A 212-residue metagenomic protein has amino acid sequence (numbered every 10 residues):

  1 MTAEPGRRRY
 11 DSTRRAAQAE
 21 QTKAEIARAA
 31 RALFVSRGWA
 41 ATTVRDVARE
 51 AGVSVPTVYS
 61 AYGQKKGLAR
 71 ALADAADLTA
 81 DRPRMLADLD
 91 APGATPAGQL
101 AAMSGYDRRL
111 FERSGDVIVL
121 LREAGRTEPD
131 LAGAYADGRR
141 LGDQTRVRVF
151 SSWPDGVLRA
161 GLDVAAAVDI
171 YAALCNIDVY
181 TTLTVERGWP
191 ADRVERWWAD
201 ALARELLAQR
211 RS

Functional and structural regions predicted by a protein language model:
M1-Q21, R210-S212: N-terminal intrinsically disordered/low-complexity leader segments
E25, A29, L33-G67, A71: Helix-turn-helix
W39, Y62, E123-E128, L174-I177: Short helix-capping/turn signature of helix-turn-helix
V44, A73-A80: Short, basic, alpha-helical segments at the C-terminal edge of helix-turn-helix-like DNA-binding modules
G67, A71, R84-E112, V168: Hydrophobic alpha-helical connector segments
R108-R122, P129-G156, A165-D169, R196 (+1 more regions): Amphipathic alpha-helical packing segments from all-alpha helical-bundle domains
W153-A201, Q209-S212: Hydrophobic/aromatic-rich alpha-helical bundle segments in the mid-to-C-terminal region
